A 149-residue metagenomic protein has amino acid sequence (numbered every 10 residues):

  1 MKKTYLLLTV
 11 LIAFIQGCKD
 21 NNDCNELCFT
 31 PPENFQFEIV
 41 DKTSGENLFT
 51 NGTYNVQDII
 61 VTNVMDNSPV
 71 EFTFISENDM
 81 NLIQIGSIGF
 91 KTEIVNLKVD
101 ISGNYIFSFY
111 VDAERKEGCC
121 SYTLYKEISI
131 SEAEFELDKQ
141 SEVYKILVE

Functional and structural regions predicted by a protein language model:
K2-L6, A13-Q36: Bacterial Sec-dependent N-terminal signal peptides
L8, L27-F29, N51, S87-G89 (+1 more regions): Generic marker of residues within folded, mature protein domains
K19-N22, V40, E77-Q84: Charged, amphipathic alpha-helical segments
D23, I39-T50: Short amphipathic, basic-aromatic surface patches that mediate peripheral association with negatively charged
N34-E38, N96-K98: Beta-strand secondary-structure signal
T50-I101: Tryptophan-paired
G86-E149: Extracytoplasmic electrostatic interaction patches
